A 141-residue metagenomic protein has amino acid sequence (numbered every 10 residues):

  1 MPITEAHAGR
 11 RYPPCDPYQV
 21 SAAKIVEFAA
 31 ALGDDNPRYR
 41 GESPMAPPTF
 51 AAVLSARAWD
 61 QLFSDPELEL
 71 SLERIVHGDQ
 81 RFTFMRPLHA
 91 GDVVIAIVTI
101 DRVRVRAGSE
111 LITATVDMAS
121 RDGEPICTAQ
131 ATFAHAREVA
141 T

Functional and structural regions predicted by a protein language model:
M1-D79, A140: Hot-dog-fold acyl-thioester-processing enzymes
M1-I3, F84-T141: HotDog/MaoC-like acyl-thioester-processing domains
